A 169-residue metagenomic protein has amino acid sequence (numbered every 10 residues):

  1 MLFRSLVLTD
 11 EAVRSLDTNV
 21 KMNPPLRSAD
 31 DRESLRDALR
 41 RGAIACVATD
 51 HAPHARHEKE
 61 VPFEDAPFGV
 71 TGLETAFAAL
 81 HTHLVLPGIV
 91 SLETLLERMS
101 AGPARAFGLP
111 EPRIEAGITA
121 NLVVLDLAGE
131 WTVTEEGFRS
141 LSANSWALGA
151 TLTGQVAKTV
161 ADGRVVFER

Functional and structural regions predicted by a protein language model:
L8, E168-R169: Short helix/loop capping segments that flank catalytic or ligand/cofactor-binding pockets
L8-R14, H57-V61, E135-G137: Short acidic, glycine/serine/threonine-rich loops at helix termini
A12-V47: A conserved active-site cap/scaffold subdomain adjacent to cofactor or substrate pockets
N19, R41, C46, A52-A128: His/Asp/Glu-enriched, well-ordered alpha-helical/loop segment that forms or immediately abuts the divalent-metal
V20-D30, P67-G72, S145-T151: A short acidic, glycine-rich active-site loop that binds or catalyzes chemistry on phosphate/adenosine moieties
D31-L35, L109-E111, S145-W146: A generic local structural motif
P62-D65, T119-E168: C-terminal cap of metal-dependent C-N hydrolases
